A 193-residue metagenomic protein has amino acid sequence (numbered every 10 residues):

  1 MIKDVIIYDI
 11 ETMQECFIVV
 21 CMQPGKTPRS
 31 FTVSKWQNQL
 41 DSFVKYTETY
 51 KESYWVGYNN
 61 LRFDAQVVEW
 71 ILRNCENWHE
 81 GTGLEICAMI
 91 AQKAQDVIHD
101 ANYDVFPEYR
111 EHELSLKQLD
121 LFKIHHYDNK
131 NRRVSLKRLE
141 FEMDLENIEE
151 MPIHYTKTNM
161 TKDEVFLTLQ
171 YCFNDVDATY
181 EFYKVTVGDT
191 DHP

Functional and structural regions predicted by a protein language model:
K3-T12, Q118-D120: Two-metal-ion RNase H-like nuclease active-site motif
V5, F63, N174: Short, well-structured alpha-helical interface segments that form or flank functional binding sites
V5, Q14-S30, S135-R138, E142 (+1 more regions): RNase H-like nuclease fold core
Y8, G25, D189-T190: Acidic, glycine-rich two-metal-ion catalytic cores of nucleic acid-processing enzymes
T12-Q14, L61: A generic beta-sheet turn/junction motif
F17-V19, V67, D128, Y183: Short, function-defining helix-loop hinge/capping sites that tune catalysis or transport
K26-R138: Conserved DEDDh/DEDDy metal-dependent 3′-5′ exonuclease domain
V56, F122-P193: Acidic, Mg2+-coordinating catalytic module of metal-dependent nucleases/exonucleases that use a two-metal-ion mechanism
